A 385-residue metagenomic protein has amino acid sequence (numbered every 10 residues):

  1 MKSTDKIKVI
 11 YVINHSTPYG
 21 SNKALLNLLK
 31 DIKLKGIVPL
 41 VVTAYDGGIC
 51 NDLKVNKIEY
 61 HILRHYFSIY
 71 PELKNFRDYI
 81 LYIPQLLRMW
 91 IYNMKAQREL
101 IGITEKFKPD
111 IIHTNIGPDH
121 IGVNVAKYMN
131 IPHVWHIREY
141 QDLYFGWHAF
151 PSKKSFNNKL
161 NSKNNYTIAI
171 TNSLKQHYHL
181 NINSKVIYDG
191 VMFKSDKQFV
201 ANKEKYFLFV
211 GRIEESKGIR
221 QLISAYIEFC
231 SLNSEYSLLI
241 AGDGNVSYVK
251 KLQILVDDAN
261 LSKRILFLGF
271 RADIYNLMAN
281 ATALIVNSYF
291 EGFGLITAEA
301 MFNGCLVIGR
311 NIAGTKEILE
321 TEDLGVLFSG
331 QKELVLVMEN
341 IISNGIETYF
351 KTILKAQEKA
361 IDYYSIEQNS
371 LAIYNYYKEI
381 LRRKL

Functional and structural regions predicted by a protein language model:
N22-N27, K205-L208, E214-E228, L238 (+1 more regions): A conserved mid-protein helix/loop that constitutes part of the nucleotide-sugar donor-binding site
S173, G190: Carbohydrate-associated surface elements
K250-G269: Nucleotide-activated donor-binding/catalytic signature segment of Leloir-type glycosyltransferases, i.e., the conserved
F270, Y289: Aromatic "clamp/platform" in nucleotide-sugar-dependent glycosyltransferases that forms part of the donor/acceptor
T297-A298, I312-E322, V326-L327: Short acidic/histidine- and often glycine-rich active-site loop of Leloir-type glycosyltransferases that engages
L306-G309: Short hydrophobic beta-strand element within catalytic cores of glycosyltransferases and related nucleotide-activated
T321-K332, I341-I346: Conserved acidic donor-binding segment of nucleotide-sugar-dependent glycosyltransferases
E347-R382: A charged, aromatic-enriched C-terminal amphipathic alpha-helix characteristic of glycosyltransferases across folds
